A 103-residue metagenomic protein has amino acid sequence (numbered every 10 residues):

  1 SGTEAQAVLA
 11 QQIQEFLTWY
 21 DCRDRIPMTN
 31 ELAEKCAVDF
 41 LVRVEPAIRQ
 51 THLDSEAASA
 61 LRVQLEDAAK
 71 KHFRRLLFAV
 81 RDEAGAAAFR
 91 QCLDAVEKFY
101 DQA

Functional and structural regions predicted by a protein language model:
S1-L93, F99: Adenosine-phosphate binding glycine-rich loop
